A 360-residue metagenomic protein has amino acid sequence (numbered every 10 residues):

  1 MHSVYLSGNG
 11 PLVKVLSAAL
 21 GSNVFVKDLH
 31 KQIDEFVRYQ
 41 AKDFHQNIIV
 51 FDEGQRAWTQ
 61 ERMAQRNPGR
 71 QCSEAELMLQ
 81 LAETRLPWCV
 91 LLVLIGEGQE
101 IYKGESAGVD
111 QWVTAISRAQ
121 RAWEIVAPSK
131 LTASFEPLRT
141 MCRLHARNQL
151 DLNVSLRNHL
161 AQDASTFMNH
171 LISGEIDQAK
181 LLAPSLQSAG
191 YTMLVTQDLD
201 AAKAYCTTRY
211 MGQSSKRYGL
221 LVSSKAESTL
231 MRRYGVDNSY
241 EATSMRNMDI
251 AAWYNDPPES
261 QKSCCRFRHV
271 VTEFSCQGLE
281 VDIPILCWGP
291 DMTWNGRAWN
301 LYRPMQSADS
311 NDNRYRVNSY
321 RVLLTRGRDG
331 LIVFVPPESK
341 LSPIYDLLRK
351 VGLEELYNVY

Functional and structural regions predicted by a protein language model:
H2-A18: Conserved Walker A/P-loop ATP-binding site and its immediately adjacent core in helicase/helicase-like ATPase domains
H2-V4, Q46-I49, C89-V93, E100 (+5 more regions): Beta-sheet entry/capping signal
A19-T84, R268-T272, S319: Conserved RecA-like ASCE ATPase "motif II neighborhood" in helicase/translocase motors
A19-V24, M63-N67, E105-I116, T166-N169 (+4 more regions): Short secondary-structure boundary/capping segments
I49-E61, L92-Q99, L152-S155, L221-K225 (+2 more regions): Short loop/turn segments at strand-loop or loop-helix junctions that form parts of catalytic or ligand-binding pockets
F51-M141: Signature of the SF2 helicase/ATPase Hel1-core->accessory helical subdomain module
V90, R266-Y360: C-terminal accessory regions
I101-S106, W123, A127-P290, G296-R297: Conserved helicase/translocase motor-coupling segment
